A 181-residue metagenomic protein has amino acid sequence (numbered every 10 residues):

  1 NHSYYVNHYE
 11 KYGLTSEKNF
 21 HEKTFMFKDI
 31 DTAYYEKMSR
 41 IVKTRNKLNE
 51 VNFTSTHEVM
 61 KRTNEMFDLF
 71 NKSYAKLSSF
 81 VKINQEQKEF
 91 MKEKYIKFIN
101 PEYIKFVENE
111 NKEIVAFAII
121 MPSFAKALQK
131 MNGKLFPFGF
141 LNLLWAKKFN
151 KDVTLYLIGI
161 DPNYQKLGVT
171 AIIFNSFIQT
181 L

Functional and structural regions predicted by a protein language model:
N1-N52: Acyl-donor-binding surface of acyltransferase catalytic domains
A33, L128-K130, Q165: Short acidic, gly/pro-rich beta-turn/loop elements at beta-sheet edges and active-site/ligand-binding grooves
N52-I160, N175: A conserved beta-strand-loop-helix scaffold within acyl/acetyltransferase catalytic domains
Y164-S176: Conserved acetyl-CoA pyrophosphate-binding loop and the N-cap/start of the following alpha-helix in GNAT-like
